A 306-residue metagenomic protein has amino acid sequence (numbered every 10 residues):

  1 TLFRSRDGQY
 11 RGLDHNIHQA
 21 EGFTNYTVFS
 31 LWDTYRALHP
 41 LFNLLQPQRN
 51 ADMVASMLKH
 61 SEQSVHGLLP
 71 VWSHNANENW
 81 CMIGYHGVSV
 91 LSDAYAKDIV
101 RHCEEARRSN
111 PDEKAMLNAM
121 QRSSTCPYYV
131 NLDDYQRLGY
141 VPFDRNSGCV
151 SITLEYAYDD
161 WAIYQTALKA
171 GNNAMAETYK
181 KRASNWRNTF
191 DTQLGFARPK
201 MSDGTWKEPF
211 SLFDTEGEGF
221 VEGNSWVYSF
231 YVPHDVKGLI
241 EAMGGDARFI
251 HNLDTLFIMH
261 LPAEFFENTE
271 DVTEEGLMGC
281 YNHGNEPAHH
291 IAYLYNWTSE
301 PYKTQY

Functional and structural regions predicted by a protein language model:
D7-Q19, P47-H74, L261-E267: Active-site-surrounding "flap" and adjacent substrate/cofactor-binding loops of secreted or lumenal enzymes, prototyped
G8-H15, A20-Y26, L41, A183: A terminal-accessory region detector
H18-V28, G67-G87: Aromatic/His-enriched, Gly/Pro-containing loop or helix-boundary segments that lie immediately adjacent to catalytic
T24-R36, L44-L45, G84, V88 (+2 more regions): Active-site core of glycosidic bond-cleaving carbohydrate-active enzymes
L41, M53-M57, L117-M120: Glycine-rich, histidine-containing beta strand-loop boundary motifs that form or position
